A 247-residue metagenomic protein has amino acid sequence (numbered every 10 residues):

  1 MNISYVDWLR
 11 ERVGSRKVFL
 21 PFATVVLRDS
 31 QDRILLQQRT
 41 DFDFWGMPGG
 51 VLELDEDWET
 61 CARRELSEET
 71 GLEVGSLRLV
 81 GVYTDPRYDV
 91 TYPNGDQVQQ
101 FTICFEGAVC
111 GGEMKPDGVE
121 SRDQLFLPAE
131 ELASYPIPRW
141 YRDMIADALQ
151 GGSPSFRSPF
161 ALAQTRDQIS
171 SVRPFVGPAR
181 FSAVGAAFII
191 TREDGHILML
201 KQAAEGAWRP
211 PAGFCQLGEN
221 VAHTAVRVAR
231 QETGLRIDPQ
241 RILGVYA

Functional and structural regions predicted by a protein language model:
M1-T24, Q150-A187: Acidic, metal-coordinating catalytic segment for phosphate/diphosphate chemistry, firing primarily on the Nudix
M1-Y88, N94, R139-Y141, A187 (+1 more regions): Hydrophobic, helix-prone linear segments
F19, Q97-F101, R180-S182, G206: Residue-level preference for beta-strand/loop junctions
P21-A23, D32, F101-I103, R122 (+2 more regions): Change "...and in nucleic-acid phosphodiester-cleaving endonucleases..." to "...and in nucleic-acid processing enzymes
V26, L36, C104-E106, F126 (+2 more regions): Conserved hydrophobic/aromatic beta-strand scaffold that supports enzyme active sites
S30, Q168-R227, I242: Conserved small-residue-rich
I34, M114, H196-I197: Hydrophobic "anchor" residues
L52-R78, Y83-W140, C215-D238, A247: Unchanged
